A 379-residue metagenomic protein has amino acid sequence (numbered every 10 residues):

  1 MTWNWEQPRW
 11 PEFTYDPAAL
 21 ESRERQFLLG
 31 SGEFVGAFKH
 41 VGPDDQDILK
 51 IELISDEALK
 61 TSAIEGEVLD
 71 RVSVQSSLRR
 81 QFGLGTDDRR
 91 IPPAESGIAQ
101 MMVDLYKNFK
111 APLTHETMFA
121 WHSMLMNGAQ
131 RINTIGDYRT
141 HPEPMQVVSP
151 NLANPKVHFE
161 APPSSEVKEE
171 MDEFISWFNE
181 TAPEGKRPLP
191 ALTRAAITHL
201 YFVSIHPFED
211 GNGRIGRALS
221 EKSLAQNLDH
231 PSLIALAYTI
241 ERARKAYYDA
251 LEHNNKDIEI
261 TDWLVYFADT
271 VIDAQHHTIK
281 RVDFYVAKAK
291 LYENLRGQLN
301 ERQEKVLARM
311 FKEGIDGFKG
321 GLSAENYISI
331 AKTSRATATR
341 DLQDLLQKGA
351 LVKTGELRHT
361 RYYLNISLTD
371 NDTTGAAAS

Functional and structural regions predicted by a protein language model:
M1-S379: FIC/Doc superfamily catalytic core
